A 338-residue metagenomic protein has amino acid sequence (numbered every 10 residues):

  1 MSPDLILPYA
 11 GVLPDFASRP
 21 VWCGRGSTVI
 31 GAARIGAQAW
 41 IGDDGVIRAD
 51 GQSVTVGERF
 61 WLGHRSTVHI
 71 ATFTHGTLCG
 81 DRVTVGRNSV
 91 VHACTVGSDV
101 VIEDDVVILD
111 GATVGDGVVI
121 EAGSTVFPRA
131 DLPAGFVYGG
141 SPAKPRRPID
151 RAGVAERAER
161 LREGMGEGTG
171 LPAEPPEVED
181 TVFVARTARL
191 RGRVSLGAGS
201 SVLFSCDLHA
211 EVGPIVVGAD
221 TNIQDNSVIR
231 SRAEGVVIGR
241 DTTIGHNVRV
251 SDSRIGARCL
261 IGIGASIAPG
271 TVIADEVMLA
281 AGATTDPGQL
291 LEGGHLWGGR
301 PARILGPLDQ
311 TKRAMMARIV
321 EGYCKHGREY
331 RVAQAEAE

Functional and structural regions predicted by a protein language model:
S2-S18, D50, V56, H64-C79 (+5 more regions): Glycine-rich hexapeptide-repeat left-handed beta-helix
V21-W22, I41, D81, I102 (+3 more regions): Short Cys/His-rich Zn2+-coordinating modules
A39-G42, R48, G63, E103-D104 (+2 more regions): Structured N-terminal alpha/beta-domain signature that marks small ligand/cofactor-binding or signaling modules
D43-H75, F204-A233: Acidic (E/D-rich), amphipathic helical modules within compact regulatory domains
I223, E234, D241-N247: Ligand/cofactor pocket segment of small-molecule handling proteins
